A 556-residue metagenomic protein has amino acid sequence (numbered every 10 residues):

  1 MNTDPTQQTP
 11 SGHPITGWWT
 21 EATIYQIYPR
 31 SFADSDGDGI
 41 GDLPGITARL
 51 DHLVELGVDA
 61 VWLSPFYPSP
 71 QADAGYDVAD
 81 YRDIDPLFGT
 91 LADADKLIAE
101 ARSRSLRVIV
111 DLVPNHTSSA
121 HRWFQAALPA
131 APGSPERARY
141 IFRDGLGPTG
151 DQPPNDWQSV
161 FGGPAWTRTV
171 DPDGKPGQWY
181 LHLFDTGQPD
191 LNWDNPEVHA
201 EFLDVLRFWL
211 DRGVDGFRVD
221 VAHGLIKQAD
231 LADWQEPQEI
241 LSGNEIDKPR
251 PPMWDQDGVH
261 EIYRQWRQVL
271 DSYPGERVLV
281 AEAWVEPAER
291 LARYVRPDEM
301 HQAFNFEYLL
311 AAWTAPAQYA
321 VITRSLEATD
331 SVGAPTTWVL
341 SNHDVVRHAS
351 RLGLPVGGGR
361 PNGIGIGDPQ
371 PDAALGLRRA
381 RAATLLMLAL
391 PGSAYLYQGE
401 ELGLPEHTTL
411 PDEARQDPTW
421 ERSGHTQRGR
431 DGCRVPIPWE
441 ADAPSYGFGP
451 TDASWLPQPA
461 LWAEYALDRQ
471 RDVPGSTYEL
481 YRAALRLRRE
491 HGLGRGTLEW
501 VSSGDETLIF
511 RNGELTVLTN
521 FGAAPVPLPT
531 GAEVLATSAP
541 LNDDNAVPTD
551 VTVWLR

Functional and structural regions predicted by a protein language model:
M1-G531, T537-R556: Active-site and adjacent substrate-binding regions of carbohydrate-active enzymes
